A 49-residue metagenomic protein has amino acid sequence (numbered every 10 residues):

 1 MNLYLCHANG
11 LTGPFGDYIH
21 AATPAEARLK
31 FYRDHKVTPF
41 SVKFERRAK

Functional and structural regions predicted by a protein language model:
N2-G10: A short beta-strand micro-motif
T12-T23: A short, exposed loop/beta-hairpin motif centered on an aromatic-Gly-Thr core
Y32-K49: Short, mixed-charge low-complexity intrinsically disordered segments
